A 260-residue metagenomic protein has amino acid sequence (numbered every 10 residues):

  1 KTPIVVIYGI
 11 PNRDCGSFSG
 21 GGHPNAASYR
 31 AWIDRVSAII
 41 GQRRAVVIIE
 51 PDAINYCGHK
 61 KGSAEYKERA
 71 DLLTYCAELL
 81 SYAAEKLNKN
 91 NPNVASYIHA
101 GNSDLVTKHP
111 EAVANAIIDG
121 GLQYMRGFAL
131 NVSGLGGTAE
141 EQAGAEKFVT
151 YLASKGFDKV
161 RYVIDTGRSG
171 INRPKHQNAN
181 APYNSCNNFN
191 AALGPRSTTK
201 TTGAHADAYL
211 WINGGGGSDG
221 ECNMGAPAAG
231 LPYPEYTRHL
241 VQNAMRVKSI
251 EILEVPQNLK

Functional and structural regions predicted by a protein language model:
K1, R13-C15, C57, K61 (+1 more regions): Functionally engaged cysteine thiol sites
K1-I39, R43, N213-N258: N-terminal carbohydrate-binding/catalytic regions of secreted carbohydrate-active enzymes
T2-S96, P110-Y124: Substrate-binding cleft of extracellular glycoside hydrolase catalytic domains
Y8-G9, A45-V47, G101, L105 (+1 more regions): Glycoside hydrolase catalytic-domain context in secreted enzymes
R13, R30, R35, R43-R44 (+8 more regions): Arginine residue identity/basic-tract feature
I48-E50, Y97-H99, A129, V163-I164: Generic enzyme active-site microenvironment
N90, S103-Y236: Surface-exposed substrate-engagement region within the catalytic domains of secreted or surface-exposed extracellular
